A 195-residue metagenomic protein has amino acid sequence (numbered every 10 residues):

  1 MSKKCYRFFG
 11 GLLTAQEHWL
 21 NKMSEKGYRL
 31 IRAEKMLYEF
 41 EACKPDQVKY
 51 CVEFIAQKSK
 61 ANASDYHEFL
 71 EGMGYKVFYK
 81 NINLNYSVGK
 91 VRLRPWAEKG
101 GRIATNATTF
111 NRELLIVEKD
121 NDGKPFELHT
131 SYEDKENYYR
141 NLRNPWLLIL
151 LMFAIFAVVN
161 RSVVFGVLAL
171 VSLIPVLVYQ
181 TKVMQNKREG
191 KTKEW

Functional and structural regions predicted by a protein language model:
M1-W195: Terminus-proximal functional modules
